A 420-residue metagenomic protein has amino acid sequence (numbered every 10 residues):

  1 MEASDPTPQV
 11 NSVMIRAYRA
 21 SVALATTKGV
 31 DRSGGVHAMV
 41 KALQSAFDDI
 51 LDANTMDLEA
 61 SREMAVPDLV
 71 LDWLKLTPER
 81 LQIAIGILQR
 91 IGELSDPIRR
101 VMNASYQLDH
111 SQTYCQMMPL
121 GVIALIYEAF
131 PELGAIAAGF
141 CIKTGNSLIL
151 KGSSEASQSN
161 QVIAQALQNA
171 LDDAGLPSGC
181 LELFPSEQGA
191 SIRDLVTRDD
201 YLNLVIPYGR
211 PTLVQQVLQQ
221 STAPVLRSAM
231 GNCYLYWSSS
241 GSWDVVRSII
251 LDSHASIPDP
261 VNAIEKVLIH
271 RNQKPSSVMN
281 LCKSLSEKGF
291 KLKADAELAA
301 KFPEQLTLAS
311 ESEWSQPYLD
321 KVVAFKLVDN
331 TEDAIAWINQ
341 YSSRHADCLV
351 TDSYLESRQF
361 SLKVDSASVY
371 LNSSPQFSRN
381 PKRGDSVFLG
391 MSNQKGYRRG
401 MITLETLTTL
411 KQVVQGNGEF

Functional and structural regions predicted by a protein language model:
M1-T113: N-terminal Rossmann-like NAD(P)+-binding subdomain of aldehyde/semialdehyde dehydrogenases
E2-S21, D352-F420: C-terminal segments
P8, A129, I136-A137, K143-T144 (+2 more regions): ALDH superfamily catalytic-core signature
G29-S33, I98, P177-L181, P258-I264 (+4 more regions): Flexible, glycine/charged-enriched surface loops at secondary-structure junctions
G86, R90-A170, A174, A223-V225 (+1 more regions): Conserved small-residue-rich beta-alpha loop and adjacent elements that most often cradle the phosphate/pyrophosphate
S157-S228, N232-R247: Phosphate/pyrophosphate-binding betaalpha-module
P258, R271-D385, M401: NAD(P)-dependent aldehyde/semialdehyde dehydrogenase
